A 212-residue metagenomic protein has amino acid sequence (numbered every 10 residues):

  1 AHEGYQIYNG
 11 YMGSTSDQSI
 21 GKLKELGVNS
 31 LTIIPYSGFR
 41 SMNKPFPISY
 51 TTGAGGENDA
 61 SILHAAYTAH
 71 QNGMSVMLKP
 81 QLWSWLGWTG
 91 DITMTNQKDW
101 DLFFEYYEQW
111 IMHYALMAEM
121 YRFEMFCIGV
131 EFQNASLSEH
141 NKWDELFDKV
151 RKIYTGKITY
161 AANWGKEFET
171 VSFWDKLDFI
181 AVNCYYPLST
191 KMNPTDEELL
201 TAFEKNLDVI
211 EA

Functional and structural regions predicted by a protein language model:
A1-L23: Boundary/entry segment of secreted carbohydrate-active catalytic domains
T15-S19, Q109-Y114, A162-S172, L207-I210: Alpha-helical scaffolding within the catalytic cores of extracellular/periplasmic polymer-degrading hydrolases
S16, N58-I62, Y107, I111 (+2 more regions): Aromatic/hydrophobic pocket-lining residues that form the small-molecule binding cavity in soluble enzyme cores
L26-F46, D59-S136: Substrate-binding cleft and catalytic face of glycoside hydrolase catalytic domains, especially the flexible beta-alpha
I48-T52, W100-D101, V130-L137, P187-K205: Surface-exposed cleft-lining segments at the edges of enzyme active sites
S49-T51, M94-Q97, K176-D178: Short, hinge-like loop/turn segments at secondary-structure boundaries
E57-A60, H64-S75, K79, K152 (+2 more regions): Glycoside hydrolase catalytic-domain groove-lining segments
S75-W88, M125-L137, D144-E169, A212: Aromatic-lined carbohydrate-recognition surfaces of secreted/lumenal glycan-active proteins
